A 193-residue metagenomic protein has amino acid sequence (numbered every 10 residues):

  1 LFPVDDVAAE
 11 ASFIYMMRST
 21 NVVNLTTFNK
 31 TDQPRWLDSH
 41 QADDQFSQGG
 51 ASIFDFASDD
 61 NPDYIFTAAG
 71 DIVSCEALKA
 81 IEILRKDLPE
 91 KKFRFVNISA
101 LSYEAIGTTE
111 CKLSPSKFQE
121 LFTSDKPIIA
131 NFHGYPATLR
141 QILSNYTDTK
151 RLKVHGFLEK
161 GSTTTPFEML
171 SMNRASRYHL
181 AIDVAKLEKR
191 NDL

Functional and structural regions predicted by a protein language model:
V4: TRNA-recognition modules of translation machinery and tRNA-sensing kinases, especially anticodon-binding
A8-L193: Thiamine diphosphate
